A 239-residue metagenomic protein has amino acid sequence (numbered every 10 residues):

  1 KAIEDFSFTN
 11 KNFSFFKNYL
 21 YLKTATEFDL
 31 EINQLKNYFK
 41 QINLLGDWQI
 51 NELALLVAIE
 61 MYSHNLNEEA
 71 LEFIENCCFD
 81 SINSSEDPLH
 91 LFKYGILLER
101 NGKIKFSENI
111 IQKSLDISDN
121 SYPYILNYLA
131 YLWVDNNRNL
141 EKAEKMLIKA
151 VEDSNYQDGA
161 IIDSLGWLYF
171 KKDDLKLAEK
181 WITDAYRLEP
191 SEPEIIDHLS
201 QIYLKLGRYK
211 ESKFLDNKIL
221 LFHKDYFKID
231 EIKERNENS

Functional and structural regions predicted by a protein language model:
K1-T9, L30-G46, N67-F79, I104-D116 (+3 more regions): Alpha-helical repeat scaffolds
N10-S14, D47-W48, I82-S85, D119-N120 (+3 more regions): Short coil turns that delineate tetratricopeptide repeat
F15-L22, N51-L56, P88-K93, Y124-Y128 (+3 more regions): Alpha-solenoid helical repeat scaffolds
Y21-K23, I59, I96, Y131-L132 (+2 more regions): Residue-level recognition of tetratricopeptide repeat
T26-D29, H64, N101, N136-N137 (+2 more regions): Structural motif corresponding to the intra-repeat A-B loop/turn of tetratricopeptide repeats
Y124-R187: Alpha-helical adaptor scaffolds
W167, K171-K172, I196-Q201, K205: C-terminal transmembrane beta-barrel domains of outer membrane proteins
H198, Y209-S239: Terminal, low-structured helical/coil segments at or just beyond the last alpha-helical repeat
